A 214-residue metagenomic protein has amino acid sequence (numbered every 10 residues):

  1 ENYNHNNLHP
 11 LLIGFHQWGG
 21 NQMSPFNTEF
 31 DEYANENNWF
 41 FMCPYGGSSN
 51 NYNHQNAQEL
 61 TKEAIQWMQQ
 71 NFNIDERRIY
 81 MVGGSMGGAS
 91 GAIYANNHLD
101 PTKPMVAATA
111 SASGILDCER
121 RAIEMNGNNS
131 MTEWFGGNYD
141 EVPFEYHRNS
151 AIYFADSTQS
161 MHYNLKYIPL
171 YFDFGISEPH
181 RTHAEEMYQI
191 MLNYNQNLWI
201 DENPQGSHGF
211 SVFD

Functional and structural regions predicted by a protein language model:
E1-L8, F154-Y163: Short beta-strand-to-loop junctions in surface cap/lid or active-site-entrance loops
Y3-N53: Short substrate-entry loop that stabilizes the transition state in hydrolases
L11-F15, F40-Y45, R78-G83, S90-A92 (+3 more regions): Structural recognition of the beta-strand scaffold that forms the well-ordered cores of secreted hydrolase catalytic
Q17, Y171-D173, S177-D214: C-terminal catalytic histidine-bearing segment of alpha/beta-hydrolase fold enzymes
G19, P25, G114, E119-M161: Mobile cap/lid helix-loop segments that gate and shape the active-site cleft of serine hydrolases
Y52, I115-I123, H180, F210: A short beta-to-alpha transition loop/helix N-cap that caps and shapes the active-site region
Y52-F72, I93: Alpha/beta-hydrolase active-site loop
Q69-Q70, E76-G127: Primarily recognizes the serine-hydrolase "nucleophile elbow" in alpha/beta-hydrolase and SGNH/GDSL folds
